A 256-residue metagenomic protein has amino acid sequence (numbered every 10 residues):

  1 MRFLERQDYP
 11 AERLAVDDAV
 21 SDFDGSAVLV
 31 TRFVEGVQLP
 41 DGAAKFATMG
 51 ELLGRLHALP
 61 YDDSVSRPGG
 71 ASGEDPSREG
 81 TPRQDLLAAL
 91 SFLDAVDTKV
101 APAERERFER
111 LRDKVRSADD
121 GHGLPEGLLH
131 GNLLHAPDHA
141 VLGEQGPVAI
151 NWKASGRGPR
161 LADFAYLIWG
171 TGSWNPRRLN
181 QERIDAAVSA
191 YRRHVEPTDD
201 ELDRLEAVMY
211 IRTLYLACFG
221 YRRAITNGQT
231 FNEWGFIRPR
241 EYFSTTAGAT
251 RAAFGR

Functional and structural regions predicted by a protein language model:
M1, F46-L53, R157, F164-A165 (+2 more regions): Amphipathic alpha-helical segments in well-structured domains
M1-P68: ATP-binding pocket architecture of kinase catalytic cores
Q38-E106, L124-E126, W234: A cross-family kinase active-site recognition segment
K99, L216-R256: ATP/Mg2+ or Mg2+-diphosphate-binding catalytic cores that bind nucleotide phosphates or diphosphates via glycine-rich
E104-A118: Mechanochemical coupling/switch segment within NTP-driven translocation systems
V115-A162: Active-site acidic catalytic loop and adjacent metal/ATP-binding pocket of ATP-dependent phosphoryl transfer enzymes
L161-E196, I211-G228: Active-site activation/catalytic loop segments of kinase-like enzymes and analogous catalytic loops in related
P197-M209: All-alpha amphipathic helical-bundle segments outside canonical DNA-binding/catalytic cores that form hydrophobic
